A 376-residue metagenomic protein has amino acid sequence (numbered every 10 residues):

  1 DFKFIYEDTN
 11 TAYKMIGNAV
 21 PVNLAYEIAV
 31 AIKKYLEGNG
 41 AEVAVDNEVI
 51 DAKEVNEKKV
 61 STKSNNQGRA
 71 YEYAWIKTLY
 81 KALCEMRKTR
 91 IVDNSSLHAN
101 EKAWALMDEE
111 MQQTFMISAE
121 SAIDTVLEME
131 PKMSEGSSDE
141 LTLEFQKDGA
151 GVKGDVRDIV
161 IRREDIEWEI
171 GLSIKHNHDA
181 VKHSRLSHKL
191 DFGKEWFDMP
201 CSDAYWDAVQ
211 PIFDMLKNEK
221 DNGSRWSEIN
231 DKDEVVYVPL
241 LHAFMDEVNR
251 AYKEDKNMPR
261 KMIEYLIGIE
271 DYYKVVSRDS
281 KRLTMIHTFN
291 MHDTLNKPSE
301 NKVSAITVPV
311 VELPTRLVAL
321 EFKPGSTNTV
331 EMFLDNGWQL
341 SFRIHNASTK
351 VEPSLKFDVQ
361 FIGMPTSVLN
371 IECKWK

Functional and structural regions predicted by a protein language model:
D1-E54: C-terminal target-recognition/interaction regions appended to catalytic cores
V55-V156, R162-K376: Short, positively charged
